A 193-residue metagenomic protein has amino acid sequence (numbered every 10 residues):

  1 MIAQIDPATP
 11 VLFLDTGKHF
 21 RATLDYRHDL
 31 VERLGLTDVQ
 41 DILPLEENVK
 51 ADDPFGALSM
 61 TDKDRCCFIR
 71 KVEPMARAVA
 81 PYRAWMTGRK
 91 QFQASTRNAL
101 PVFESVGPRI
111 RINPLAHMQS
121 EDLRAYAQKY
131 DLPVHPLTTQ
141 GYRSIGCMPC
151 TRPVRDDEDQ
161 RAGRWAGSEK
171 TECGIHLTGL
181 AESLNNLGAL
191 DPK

Functional and structural regions predicted by a protein language model:
M1-K193: Nucleotide-activated chemistry modules centered on ATP-dependent adenylation/adenylyltransferase
